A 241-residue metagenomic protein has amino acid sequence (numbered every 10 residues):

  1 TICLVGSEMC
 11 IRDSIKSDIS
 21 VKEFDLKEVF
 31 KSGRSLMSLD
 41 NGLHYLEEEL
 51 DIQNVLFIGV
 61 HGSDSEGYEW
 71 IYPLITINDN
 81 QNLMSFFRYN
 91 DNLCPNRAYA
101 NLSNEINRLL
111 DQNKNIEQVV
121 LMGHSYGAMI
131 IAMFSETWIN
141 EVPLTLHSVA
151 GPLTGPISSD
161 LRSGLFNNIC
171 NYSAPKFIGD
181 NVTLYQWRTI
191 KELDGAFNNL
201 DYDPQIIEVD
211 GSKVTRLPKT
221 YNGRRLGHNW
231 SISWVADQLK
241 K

Functional and structural regions predicted by a protein language model:
T1-I11: Single conserved hydrophobic/aromatic residue that forms the stacking wall/gate of nucleotide- or nucleobase-binding
C3, E49-D51, I178: Short, flexible hinge/linker loops that cap or flank conserved catalytic cores
R12-E117: Active-site catalytic motif of lipid deacylating hydrolases and related acyltransferases
F57, N92, N96-T183, E192-D194: Serine-dependent carboxylesterase/thioesterase catalytic core of lipase-like alpha/beta-hydrolase/SGNH enzymes
I58, S85, H147, Y185-W187 (+1 more regions): Hydrophobic/aromatic beta-strand patches that form the interior of the parallel beta-sheet core in alpha/beta enzyme
W70-Y72, I157-L161, A196-D201: Short aromatic-enriched loop/helix-cap "lid" or pocket-rim segments at secondary-structure transitions that line
I77-F86, E141-T145, D180, E208-T215: Structural alpha-beta junctions
F166-K241: C-terminal catalytic-base region of ester-bond hydrolases, centering on the histidine of the charge-relay
